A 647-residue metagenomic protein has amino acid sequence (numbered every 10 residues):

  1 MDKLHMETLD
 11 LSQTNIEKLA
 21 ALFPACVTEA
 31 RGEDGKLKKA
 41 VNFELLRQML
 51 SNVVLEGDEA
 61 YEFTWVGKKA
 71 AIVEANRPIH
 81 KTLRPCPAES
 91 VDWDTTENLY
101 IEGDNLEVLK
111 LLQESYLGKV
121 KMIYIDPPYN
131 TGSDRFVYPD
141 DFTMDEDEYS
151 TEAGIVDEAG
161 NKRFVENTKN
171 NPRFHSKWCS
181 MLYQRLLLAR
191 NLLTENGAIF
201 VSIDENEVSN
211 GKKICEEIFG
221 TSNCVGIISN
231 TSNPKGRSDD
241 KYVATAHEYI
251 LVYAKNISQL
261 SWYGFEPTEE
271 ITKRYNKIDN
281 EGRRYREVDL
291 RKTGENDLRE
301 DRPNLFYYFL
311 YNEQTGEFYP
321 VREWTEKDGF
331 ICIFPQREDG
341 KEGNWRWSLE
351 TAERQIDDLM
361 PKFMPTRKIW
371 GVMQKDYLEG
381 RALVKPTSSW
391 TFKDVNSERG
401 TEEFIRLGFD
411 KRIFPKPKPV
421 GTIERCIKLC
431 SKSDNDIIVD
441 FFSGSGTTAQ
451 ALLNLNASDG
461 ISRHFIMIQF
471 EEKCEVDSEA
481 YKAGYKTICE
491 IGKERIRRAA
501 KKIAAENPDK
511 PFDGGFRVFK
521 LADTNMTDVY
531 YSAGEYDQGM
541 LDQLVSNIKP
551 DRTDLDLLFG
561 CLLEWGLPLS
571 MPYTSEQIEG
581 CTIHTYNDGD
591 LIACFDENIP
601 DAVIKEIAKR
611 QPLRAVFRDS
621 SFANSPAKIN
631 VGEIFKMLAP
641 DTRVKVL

Functional and structural regions predicted by a protein language model:
M1-Y124, Y129-Q184, K636, P640: DnaQ-like (DEDDh/DEDDy) 3′-5′ exonuclease domain used for proofreading and 3′-end trimming on nucleic acids
G118-F136, C215, I438-L452, G492 (+2 more regions): Conserved proline-anchored active-site loop of SAM-dependent methyltransferases that bridges a beta-strand
K119-A198, N206, S222, H247 (+6 more regions): SAM-dependent methyltransferase catalytic-core segment centered on the flexible catalytic loop and adjoining short
K162-N171, K177, N223-N230, P234-S238 (+2 more regions): Cysteine-dependent PTP/DSP-like catalytic domain, specifically the C-terminal lobe
L182, E195-N196, E205-K273: Signature of N6-adenine DNA methyltransferases within the class I
I257-R406, R425: Active-site-adjacent helix-turn-beta-strand microarchitecture at beta-sheet edges that either contains or buttresses
F559-P568, T585-D588, I592-L647: Long, compositionally biased intrinsically disordered regions
G566-I583: Conserved helicase/translocase motor-coupling segment
